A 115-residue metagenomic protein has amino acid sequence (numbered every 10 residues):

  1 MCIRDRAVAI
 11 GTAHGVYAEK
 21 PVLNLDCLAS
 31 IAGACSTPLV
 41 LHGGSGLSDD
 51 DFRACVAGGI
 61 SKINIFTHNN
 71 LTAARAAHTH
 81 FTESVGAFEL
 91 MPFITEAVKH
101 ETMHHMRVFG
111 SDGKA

Functional and structural regions predicted by a protein language model:
M1-I3: Short, small-residue-biased leader/transition segments that mark boundaries at the very start of proteins
R6-V8, L39-G43, S61-I65: Hydrophobic faces of well-ordered beta-strands that scaffold small-molecule active sites in alpha/beta enzyme cores
I10-H14, G59-A76: Glycine-rich phosphate-binding active-site loops on the catalytic face of alpha/beta enzymes
A13-L25, K62, T79-I94: Glycine-rich tight-turn/loop motif centered on a GG-T
K20-L41: Alpha-helix-loop-beta-strand connector modules within alpha/beta enzyme cores
G44-G58: Catalytic cores of alpha/beta
H78-A115: Extended, intrinsically disordered, low-complexity segments
